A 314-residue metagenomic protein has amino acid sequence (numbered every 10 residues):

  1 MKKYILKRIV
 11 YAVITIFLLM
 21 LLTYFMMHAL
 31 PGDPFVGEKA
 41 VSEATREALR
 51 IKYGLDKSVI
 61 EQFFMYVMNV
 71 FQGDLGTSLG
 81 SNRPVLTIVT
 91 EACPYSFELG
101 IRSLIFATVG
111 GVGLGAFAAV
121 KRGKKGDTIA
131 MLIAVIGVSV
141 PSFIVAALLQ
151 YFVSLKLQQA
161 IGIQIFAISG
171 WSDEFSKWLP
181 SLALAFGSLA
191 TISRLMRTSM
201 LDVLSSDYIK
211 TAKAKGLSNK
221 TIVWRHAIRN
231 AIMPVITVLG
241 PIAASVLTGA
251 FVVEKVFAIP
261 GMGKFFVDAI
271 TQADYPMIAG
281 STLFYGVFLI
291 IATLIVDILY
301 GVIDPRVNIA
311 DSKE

Functional and structural regions predicted by a protein language model:
M1, P34, T45, V59 (+10 more regions): Hydrophobic side chains within well-formed alpha-helices
K2-K3, T90-G126, S142, G170-E314: Alpha-helical transmembrane segments of integral membrane proteins, especially multi-pass inner/plasma-membrane
L6-A12: N-terminal signal-anchor/signal peptide hydrophobic helix marking the start of the first transmembrane segment
T15-F64, L157-L179: Hydrophobic alpha-helical transmembrane segments of membrane transport/permease proteins and related membrane-embedded
F17-L21, I101-I105, A147-L149, L283: Hydrophobic alpha-helical transmembrane segments of multi-pass integral membrane proteins
L19, T23-M27, A146, Q150 (+5 more regions): Juxtamembrane/transmembrane-helix interface segments of polytopic membrane transporters
T23-A29, Y66-M68, L132-G162, A183-G187 (+1 more regions): Membrane-water interface segments at the C-terminal ends of transmembrane alpha-helices in multi-pass inner-membrane
D56-V112: An internal, D/E-rich "acidic patch" concept
